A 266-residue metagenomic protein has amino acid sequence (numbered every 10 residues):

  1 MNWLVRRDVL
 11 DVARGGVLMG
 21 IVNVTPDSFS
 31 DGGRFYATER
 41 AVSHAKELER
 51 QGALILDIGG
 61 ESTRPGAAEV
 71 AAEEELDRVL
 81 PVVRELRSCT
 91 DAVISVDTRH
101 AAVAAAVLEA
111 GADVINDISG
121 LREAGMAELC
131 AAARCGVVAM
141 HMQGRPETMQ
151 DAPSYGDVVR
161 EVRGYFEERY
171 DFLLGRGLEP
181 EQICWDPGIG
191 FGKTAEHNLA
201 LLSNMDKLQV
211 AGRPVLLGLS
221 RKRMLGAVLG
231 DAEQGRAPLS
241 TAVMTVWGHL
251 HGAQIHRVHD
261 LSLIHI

Functional and structural regions predicted by a protein language model:
M1-N23, L178: N-terminal amphipathic alpha-helix/helix-capping segment at the start of soluble metabolic enzymes
V22, G52, D97, I115 (+3 more regions): Conserved, mostly hydrophobic/aromatic
T25-A41, A152-V159, L229-P238: Active-site mouth loops of central-metabolism enzymes
S28-S30, I55-L80, I189: Glycine-rich, proline-tolerant flexible connector loops at the mouths of alpha/beta enzymes
R40-I58, E109-A110, R176: Alpha/beta enzyme core
T63-R64, L121-T194: Conserved anion-binding
E69-S95, A132-C135, M205-L217: Alpha-helix-loop-beta-strand connector modules within alpha/beta enzyme cores
I264-I266: Conserved small/polar residues in nucleotide/adenosyl-binding loops
